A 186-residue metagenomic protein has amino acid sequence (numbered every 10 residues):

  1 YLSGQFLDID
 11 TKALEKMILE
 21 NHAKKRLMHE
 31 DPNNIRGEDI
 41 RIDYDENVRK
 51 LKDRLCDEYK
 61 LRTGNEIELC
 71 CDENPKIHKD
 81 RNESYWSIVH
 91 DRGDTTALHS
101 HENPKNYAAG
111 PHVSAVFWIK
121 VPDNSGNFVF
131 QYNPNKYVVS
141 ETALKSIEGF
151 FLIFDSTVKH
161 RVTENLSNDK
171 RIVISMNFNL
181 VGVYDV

Functional and structural regions predicted by a protein language model:
Y1-H78, T95: Non-heme Fe(II)/2-oxoglutarate
S3-G4, F151, V173: Ordered hydrophobic segments in well-structured contexts
Q5-F6, H90, W118, N177: Structured loops at beta-to-helix junctions and adjacent beta-edge loops in soluble globular domains
L7, Y44, V48, A108 (+2 more regions): Aromatic-acidic/polar surface patches that form glycan- and anion
D8, A97-H99, S175: Intrinsically disordered, low-complexity peptide-like regions
L14-I18, V162, I174: A structural signal for short hydrophobic/aromatic patches embedded in well-ordered alpha helices
P75, K79-T157, R161-T163, V183-Y184: Catalytic core of non-heme Fe(II) oxygenases with the double-stranded beta-helix
S114-V116, N168-Y184: A short hydrophobic beta-strand segment most commonly corresponding to one strand of the jelly-roll/cupin
